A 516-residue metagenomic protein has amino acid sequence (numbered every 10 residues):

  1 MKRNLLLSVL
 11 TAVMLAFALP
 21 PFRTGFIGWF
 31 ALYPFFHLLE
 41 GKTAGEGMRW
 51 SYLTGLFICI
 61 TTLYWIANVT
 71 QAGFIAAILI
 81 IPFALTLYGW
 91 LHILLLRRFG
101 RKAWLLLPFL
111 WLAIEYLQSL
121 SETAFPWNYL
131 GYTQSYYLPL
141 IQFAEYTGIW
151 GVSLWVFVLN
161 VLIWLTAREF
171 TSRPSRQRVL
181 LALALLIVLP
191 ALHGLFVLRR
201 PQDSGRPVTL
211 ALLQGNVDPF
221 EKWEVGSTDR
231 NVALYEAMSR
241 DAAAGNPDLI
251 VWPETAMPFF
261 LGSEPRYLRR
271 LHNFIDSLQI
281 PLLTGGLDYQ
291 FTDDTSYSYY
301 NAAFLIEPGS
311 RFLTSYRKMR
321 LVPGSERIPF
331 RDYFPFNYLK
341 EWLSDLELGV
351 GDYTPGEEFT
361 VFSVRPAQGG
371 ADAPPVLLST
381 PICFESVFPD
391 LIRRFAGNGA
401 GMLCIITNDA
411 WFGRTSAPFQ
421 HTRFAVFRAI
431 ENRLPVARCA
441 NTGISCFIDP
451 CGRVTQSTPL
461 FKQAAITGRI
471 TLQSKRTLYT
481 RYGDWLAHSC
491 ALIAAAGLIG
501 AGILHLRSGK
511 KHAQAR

Functional and structural regions predicted by a protein language model:
M1-P201, R414, A425-A429, A440-I448 (+2 more regions): Membrane-embedded alpha-helical bundles of multi-pass enzymes that act on lipidic or dolichyl-linked glycan substrates
V197-Y482: Soluble catalytic domains of enzymes that build or remodel membrane lipids, polysaccharides, and related
